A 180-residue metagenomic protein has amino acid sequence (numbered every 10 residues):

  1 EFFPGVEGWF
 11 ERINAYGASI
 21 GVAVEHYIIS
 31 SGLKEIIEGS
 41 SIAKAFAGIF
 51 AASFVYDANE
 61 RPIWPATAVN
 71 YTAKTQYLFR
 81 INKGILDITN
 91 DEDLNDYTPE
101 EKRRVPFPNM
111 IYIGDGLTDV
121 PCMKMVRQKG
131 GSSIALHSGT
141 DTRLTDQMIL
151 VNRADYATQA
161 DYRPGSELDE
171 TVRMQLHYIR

Functional and structural regions predicted by a protein language model:
F3-R180: C-terminal cap/substrate-recognition subdomain and adjoining C-terminal extension of metal-dependent phosphatase-like
